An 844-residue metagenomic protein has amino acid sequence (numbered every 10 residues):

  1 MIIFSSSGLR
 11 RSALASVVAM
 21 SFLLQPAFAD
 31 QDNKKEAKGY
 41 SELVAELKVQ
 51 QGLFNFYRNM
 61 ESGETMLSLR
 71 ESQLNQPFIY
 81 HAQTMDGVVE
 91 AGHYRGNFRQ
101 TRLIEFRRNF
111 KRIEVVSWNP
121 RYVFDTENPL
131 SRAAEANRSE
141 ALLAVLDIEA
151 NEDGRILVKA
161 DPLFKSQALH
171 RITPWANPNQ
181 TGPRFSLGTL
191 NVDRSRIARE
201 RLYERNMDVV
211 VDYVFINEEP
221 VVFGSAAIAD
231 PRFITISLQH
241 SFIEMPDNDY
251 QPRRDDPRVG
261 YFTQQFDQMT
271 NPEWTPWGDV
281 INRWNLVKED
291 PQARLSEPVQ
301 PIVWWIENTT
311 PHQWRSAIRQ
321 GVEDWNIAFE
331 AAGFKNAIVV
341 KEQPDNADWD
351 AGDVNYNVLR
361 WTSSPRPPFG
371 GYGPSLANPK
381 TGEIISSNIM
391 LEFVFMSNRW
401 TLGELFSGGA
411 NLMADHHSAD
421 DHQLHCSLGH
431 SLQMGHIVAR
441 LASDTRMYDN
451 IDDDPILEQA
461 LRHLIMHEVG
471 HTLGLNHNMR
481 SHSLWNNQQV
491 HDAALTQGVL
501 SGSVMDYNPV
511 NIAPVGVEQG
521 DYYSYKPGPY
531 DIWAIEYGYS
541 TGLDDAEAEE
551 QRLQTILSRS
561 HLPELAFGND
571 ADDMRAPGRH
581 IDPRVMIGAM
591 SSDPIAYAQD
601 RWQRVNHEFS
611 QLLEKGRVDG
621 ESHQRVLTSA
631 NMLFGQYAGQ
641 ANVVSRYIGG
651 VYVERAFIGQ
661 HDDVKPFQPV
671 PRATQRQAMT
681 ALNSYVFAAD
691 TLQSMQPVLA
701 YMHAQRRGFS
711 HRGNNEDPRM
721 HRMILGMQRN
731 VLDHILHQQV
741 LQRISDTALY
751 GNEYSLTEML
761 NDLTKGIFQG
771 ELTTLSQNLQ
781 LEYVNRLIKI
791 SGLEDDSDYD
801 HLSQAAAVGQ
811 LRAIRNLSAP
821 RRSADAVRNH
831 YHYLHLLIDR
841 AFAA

Functional and structural regions predicted by a protein language model:
I2-L14: Bacterial N-terminal signal peptides that target proteins for export
A15-L23: Bacterial N-terminal signal peptides
Q25-A29: Sec/Tat signal peptide C-region and signal peptidase I cleavage site
D30-T310, A328, A332, Q343-D452 (+7 more regions): Auxiliary tRNA-acceptor-end handling modules of aminoacyl-tRNA synthetases
N97, N308, H312-Q320, P455-A460 (+2 more regions): Soluble non-cytosolic domains of exported or imported proteins
E323-F334, S364, G470-H471, L475 (+2 more regions): Sec-exported extracytoplasmic/periplasmic mature domains
E342-T362, P368, Q459-P514: The catalytic-center signature of Zn2+-dependent metalloproteases
I451-I456, H482-A844: Conserved catalytic/binding loops enriched for acidic/polar residues
